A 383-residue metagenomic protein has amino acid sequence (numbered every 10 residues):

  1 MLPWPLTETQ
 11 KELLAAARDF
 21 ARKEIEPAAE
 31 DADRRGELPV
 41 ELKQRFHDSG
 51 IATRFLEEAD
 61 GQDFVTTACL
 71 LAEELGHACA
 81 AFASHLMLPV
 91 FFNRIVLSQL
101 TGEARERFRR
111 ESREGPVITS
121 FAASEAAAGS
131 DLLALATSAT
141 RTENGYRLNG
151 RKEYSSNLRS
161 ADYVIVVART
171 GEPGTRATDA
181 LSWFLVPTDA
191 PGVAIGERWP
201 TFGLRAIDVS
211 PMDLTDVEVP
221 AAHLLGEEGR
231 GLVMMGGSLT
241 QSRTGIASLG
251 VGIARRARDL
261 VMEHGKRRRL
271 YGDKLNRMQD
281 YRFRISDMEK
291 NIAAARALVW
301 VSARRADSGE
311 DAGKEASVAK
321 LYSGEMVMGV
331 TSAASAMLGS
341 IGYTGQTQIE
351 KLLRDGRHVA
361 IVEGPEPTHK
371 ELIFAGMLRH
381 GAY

Functional and structural regions predicted by a protein language model:
M1-A78, F82, G115, G145-Y146 (+2 more regions): Alpha-helical interface subdomain recognition
A80-E103, G129: N-terminal glycine-rich flavin-associated loop
G115-A123: A short, Trp-centered hydrophobic/proline-enriched beta-strand micro-motif
A127-S130, Y154-N157, G174-T175, T201-D208: Short Gly/Pro-enriched turn/cap motifs at secondary-structure boundaries
A134, D189-P220: Flexible, small-/acidic-enriched active-site or ligand-binding loops
T137-T140: A structural signal for short hydrophobic beta-strand segments in well-ordered beta-sheet cores
N149-I195: A short core secondary-structure module
S210-G237: A short, charged helix-loop
